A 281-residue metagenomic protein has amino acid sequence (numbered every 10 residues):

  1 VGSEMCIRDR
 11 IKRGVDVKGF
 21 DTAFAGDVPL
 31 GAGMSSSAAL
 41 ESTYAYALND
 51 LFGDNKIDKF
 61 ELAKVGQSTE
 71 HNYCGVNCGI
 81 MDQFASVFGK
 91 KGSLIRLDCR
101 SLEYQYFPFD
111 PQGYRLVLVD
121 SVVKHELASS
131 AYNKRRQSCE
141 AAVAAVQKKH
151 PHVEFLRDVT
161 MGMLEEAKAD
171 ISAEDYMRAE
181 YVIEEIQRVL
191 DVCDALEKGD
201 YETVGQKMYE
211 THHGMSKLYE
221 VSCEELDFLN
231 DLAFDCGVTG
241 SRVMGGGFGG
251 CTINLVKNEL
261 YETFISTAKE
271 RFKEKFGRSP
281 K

Functional and structural regions predicted by a protein language model:
V1-I7: Short, small-residue-biased leader/transition segments that mark boundaries at the very start of proteins
E4, S93-G240, L255-K281: C-terminal nucleotide
R8-K12, Y46-D50, D194: Short glycine/serine- and small hydrophobic-enriched flexible loop segments
K12-P29: Glycine- and acidic-rich phosphate- and metal-coordinating loops
D27-T43, L62, N77-G89, R242 (+1 more regions): FAD-binding core of FAD-dependent oxidoreductases, characterized by glycine-rich FAD pyrophosphate-binding loops
M34-D54, I253-V256: DPxDG-like acidic metal-binding loop motif
N49-K59, E126-S130: Inter-helical turn/loop segments and adjacent helix faces that build the functional surface of alpha-helical bundle
D54-Y104, S241: Alpha/beta catalytic cores of group-transfer enzymes, especially the acyltransferase/condensing modules of polyketide
